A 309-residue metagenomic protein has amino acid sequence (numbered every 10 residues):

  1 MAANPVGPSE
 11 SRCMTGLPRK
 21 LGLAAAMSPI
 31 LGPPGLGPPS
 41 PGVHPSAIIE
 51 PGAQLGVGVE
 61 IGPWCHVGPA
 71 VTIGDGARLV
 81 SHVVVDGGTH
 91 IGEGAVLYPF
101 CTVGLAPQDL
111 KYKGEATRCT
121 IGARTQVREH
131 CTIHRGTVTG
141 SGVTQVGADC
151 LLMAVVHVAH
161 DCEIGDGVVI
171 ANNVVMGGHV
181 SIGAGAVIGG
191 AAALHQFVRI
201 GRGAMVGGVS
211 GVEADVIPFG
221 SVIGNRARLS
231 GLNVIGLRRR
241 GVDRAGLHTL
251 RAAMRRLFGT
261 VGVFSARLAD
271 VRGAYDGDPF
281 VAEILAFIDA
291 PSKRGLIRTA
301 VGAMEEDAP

Functional and structural regions predicted by a protein language model:
M1-S46, P51-G52, V57-G58, G94 (+7 more regions): Terminal amphipathic alpha-helical/low-complexity segments used for targeting or macromolecular assembly
P41-R228: Structural signal for interior beta-strand "rungs" in well-ordered beta-sheet cores of soluble enzyme domains
